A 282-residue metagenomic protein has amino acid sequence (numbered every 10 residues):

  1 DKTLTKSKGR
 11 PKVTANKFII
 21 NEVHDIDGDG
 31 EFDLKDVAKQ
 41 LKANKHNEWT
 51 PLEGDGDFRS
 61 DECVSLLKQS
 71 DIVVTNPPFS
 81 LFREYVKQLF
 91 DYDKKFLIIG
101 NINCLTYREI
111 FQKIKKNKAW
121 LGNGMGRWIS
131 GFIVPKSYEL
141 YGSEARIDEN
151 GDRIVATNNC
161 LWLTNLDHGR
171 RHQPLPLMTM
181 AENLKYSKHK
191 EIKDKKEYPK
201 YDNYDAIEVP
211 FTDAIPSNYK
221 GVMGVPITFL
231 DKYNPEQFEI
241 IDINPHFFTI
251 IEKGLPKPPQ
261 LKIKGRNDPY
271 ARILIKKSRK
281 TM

Functional and structural regions predicted by a protein language model:
D1-V74, P78-M282: Class I S-adenosyl-L-methionine-dependent methyltransferase catalytic core
